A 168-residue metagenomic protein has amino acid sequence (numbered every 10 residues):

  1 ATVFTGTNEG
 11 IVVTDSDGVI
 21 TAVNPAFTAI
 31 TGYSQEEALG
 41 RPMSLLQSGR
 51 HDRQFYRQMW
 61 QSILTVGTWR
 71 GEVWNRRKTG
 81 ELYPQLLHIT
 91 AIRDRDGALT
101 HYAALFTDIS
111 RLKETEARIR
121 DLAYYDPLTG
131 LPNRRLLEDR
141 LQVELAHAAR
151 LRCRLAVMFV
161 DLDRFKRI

Functional and structural regions predicted by a protein language model:
A1-V13: Sensory modules in modular signal-transduction proteins
I20-T21: Conserved hydrophobic beta-strand signature of PAS-family and PAS-like sensory domains
P25, A29, Y33, E37-R50: PAS-family sensory/regulatory domains
Q47-E81: Terminal output helix/cap of sensory domains in signal transduction proteins
R77-T79, H88-D94, L105: PAS-family sensory domains and close relatives that share small-molecule sensor folds
A98-D108: PAS-family sensory domains
R120-D139, V160-K166: Conserved nucleotide-binding and Mg2+-coordinating catalytic segments in signaling enzymes
E138-I168: Active-site-proximal structural segments of metal-dependent nucleotidyl cyclase/transferase enzymes
